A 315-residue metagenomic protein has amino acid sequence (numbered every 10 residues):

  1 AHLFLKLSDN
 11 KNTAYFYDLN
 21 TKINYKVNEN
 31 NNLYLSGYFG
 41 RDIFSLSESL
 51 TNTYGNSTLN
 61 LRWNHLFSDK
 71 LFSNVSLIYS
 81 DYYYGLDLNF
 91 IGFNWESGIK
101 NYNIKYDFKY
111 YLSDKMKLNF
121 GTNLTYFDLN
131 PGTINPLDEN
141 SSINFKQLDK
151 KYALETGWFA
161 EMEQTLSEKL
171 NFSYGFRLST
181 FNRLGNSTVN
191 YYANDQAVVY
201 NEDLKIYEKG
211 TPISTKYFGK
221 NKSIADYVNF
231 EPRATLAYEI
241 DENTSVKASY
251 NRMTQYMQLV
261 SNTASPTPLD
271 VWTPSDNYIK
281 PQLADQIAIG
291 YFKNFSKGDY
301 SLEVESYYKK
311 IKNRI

Functional and structural regions predicted by a protein language model:
A1, L35-F39, V75-D81, F120-Y126 (+5 more regions): Transmembrane beta-barrel strands of outer-membrane/channel proteins
A1, N30, G40-F44, S80-Y84 (+7 more regions): Structural signature of outer-membrane beta-barrel domains
L3-D9, S36-G40, F44-N52, G85-F93 (+6 more regions): Outer-membrane beta-barrel translocator domains and adjoining extracellular loop/strand segments of Gram-negative
L5-N10, F44-L50, T58-R62, L86-E96 (+6 more regions): Extracellular loop and loop/strand-boundary signature of outer-membrane beta-barrel proteins
A14-T133, D299-E303: Outer-membrane beta-barrel domain signature, strongest for Gram-negative TonB-dependent receptors and also present
T21-Y25, L61-H65, I104-Y110, W158-Q164 (+4 more regions): Residues on the lipid-exposed face of transmembrane beta-strands in outer-membrane beta-barrel proteins
N52-Y54, T58, R62-L66, K105 (+4 more regions): Outer-membrane beta-barrel signature, preferentially recognizing the C-terminal barrel domain of Gram-negative
L124-D241: Signature of Gram-negative outer-membrane beta-barrel scaffolds
